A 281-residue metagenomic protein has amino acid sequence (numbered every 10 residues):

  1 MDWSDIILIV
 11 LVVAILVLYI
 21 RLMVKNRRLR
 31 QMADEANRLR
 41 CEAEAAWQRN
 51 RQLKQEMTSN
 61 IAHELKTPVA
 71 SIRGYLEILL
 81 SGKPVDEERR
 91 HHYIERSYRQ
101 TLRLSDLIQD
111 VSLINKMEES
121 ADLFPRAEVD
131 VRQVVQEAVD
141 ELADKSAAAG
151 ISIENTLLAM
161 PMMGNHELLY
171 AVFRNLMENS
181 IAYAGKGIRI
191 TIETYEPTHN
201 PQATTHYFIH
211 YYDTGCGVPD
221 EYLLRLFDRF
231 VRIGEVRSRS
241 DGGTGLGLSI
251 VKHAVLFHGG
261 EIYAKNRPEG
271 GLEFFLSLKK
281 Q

Functional and structural regions predicted by a protein language model:
E42, A46-I78: Primarily the dimerization/phosphotransfer
L80-E87: Short acidic helix/loop segment immediately C-terminal to the autophosphorylated histidine in two-component histidine
R99-L104: Short alpha-helical segment of the dimerization/phosphotransfer core of two-component systems
E119-F124, L157, P161-G164: Conserved micro-motifs of the catalytic ATP-binding
S180-I181: Short helix-loop "hinge" at the ATP-lid/N-box region of the Bergerat-fold HATPase_c
V218-R232: Short conserved segment of the HATPase_c
